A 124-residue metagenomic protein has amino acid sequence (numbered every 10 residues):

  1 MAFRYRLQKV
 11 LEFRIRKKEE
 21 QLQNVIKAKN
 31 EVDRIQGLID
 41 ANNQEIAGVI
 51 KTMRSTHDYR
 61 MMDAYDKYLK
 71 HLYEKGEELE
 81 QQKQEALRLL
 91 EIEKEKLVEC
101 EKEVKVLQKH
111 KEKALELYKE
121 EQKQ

Functional and structural regions predicted by a protein language model:
M1-Q124: Charge-rich amphipathic alpha-helical interaction elements
